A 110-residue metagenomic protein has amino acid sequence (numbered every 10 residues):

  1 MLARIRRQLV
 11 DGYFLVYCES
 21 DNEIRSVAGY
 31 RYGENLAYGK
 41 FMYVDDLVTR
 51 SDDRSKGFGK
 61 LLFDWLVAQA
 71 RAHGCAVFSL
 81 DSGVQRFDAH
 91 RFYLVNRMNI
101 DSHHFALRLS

Functional and structural regions predicted by a protein language model:
M1-G39, D64, R108: Acetyl-CoA-dependent GNAT
Y17, G29, Y43, V48 (+2 more regions): Conserved beta-strand segments that form the floor/walls of ligand-binding pockets within enzyme and binding domains
E34-V44, R54, I100-D101: A conserved beta-turn-beta hairpin within the catalytic core of GNAT-like acetyltransferases that forms part
G39, G57, D88: Residues that form or flank phosphate/diphosphate-binding pockets in enzymes that use nucleotide phosphates
T49, S55-A68, V95: Conserved acetyl-CoA-binding loop-helix of GNAT-fold acetyltransferases
R50, G83: Residue-level recognition of the GNAT/N-acetyltransferase active site
K60, A72, V84-H103, L107-L109: Conserved active-site alpha-helix within GNAT-family acetyltransferase domains
A70-S82: Conserved GNAT acetyl-CoA-binding A-motif
